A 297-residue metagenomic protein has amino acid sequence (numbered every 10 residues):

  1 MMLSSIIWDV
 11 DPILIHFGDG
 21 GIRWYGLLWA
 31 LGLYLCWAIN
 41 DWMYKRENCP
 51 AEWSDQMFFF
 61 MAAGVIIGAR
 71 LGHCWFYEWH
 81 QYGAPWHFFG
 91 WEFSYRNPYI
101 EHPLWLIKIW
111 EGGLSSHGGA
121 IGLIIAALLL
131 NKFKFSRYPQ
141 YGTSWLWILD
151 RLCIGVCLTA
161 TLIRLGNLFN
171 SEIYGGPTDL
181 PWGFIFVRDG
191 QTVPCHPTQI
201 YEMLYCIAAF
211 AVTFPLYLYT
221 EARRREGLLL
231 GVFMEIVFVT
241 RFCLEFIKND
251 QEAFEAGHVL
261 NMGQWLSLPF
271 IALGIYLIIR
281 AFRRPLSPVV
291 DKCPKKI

Functional and structural regions predicted by a protein language model:
M1-I297: Hydrophobic, membrane-interfacing alpha helices
